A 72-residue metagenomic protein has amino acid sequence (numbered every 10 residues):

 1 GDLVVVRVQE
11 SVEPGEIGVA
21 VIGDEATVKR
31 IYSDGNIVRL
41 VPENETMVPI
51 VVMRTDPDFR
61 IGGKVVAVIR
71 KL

Functional and structural regions predicted by a protein language model:
D2-L72: Acidic/glycine-rich C-terminal interaction modules and beta/coil loop segments that lie outside canonical DNA-binding
